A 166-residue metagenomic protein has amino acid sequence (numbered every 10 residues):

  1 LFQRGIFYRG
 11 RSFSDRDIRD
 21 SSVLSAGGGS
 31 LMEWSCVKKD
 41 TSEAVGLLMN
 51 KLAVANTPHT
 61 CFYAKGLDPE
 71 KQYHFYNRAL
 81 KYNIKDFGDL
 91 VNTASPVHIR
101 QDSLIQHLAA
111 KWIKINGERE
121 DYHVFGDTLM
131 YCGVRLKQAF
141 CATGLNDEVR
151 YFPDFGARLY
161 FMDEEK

Functional and structural regions predicted by a protein language model:
L1-D20: Aromatic- and carboxylate-lined catalytic core of secreted/periplasmic carbohydrate-active enzymes
L1-F2, E33, Y160: Generic hydrophobic, helix-prone segments enriched in Leu/Val/Ile
F2-Q3, Y8, G29, H107 (+2 more regions): Alpha-helical structural elements
R16-D20, G46-L48, Y131-V134: N-terminal start-of-chain detector that recognizes signal peptides and the immediate post-cleavage beginning
S21-P69: Carbohydrate-binding surface patches
L52-K166: C-terminal beta-sandwich/jelly-roll accessory domains of carbohydrate-active enzymes
